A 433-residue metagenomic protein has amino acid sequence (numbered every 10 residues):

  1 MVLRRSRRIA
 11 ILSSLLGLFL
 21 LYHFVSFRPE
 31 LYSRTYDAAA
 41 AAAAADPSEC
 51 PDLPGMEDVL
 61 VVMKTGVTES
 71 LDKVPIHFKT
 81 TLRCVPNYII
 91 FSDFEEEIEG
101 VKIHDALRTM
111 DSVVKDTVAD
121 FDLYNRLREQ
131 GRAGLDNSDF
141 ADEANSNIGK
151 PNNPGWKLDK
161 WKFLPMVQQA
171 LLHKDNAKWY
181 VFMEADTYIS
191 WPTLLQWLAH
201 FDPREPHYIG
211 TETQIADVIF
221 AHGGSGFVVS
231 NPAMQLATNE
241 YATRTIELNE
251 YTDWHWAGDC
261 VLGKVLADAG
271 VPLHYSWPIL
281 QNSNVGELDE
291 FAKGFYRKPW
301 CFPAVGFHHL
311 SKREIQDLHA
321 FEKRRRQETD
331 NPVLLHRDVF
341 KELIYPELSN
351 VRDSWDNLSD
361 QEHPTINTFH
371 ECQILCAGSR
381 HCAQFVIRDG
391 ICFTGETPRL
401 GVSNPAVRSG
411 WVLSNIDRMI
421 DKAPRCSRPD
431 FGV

Functional and structural regions predicted by a protein language model:
V2-A39, W254, C260, V265-V433: C-terminal catalytic/acceptor-binding lobe
D46, E69-T81: Short, well-formed alpha-helical segments that are part of the catalytic scaffolds of diverse glycosyltransferases
M56, I76-Y88, E95, G100: Short, acidic, metal-binding catalytic loop of nucleotide-sugar glycosyltransferases
L60-T68: A conserved hydrophobic helix/loop-capping motif in glycosyltransferases and polysaccharide synthases
T68-L71, N176-A177, A185-W197: Acidic donor-binding/catalytic loop of UDP-sugar-dependent glycosyltransferases, especially processive GT2
D93-A177: Active-site-proximal specificity loops/subdomain of glycosyltransferases
Y180: Short aromatic/hydrophobic "clamp" motif used to bind/position activated sugar donors
T187-D268, P272, L280, D330-V339 (+1 more regions): Conserved catalytic core of nucleotide-sugar-dependent glycosyltransferases
